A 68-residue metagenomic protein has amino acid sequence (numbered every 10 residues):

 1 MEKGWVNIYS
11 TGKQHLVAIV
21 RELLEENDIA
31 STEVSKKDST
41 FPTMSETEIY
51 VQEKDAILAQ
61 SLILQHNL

Functional and structural regions predicted by a protein language model:
M1-L68: Positively charged, small/polar-rich N-terminal and surface patches that mediate targeting and assembly and bind
